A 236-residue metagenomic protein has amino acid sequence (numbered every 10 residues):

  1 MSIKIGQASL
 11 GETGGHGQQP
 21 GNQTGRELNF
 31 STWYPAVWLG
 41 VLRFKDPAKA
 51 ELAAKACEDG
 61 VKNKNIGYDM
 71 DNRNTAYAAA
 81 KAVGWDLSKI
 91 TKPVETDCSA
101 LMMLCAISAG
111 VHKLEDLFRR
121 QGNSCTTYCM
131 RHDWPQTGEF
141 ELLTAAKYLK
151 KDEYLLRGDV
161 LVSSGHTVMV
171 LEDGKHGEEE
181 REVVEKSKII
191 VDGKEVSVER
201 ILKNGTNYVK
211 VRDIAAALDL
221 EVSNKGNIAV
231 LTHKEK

Functional and structural regions predicted by a protein language model:
M1-I3, E179-K236: Primary recognition of N-terminal secretory signal peptides and signal-anchoring hydrophobic helices
M1-R119, S164-H166, G177-E178, E185-D192: N-terminal capping segments
L42-D46, V170-H176, L231-K236: Short beta-strand-to-coil "C-cap" segments at the C-terminal boundary of structured domains/repeats, marking
D97, T126, K210-D213: Helix N-cap / beta->alpha transition motif
D116-H132, K225-T232: Short linear loop/turn motifs
W134-L149: Short, structured beta-strand/loop micro-motifs enriched in basic residues and often containing a Trp
D152-D159: Loop/turn positions that initiate beta-strands
V160-V162, M169: Hydrophobic beta-strand signal
